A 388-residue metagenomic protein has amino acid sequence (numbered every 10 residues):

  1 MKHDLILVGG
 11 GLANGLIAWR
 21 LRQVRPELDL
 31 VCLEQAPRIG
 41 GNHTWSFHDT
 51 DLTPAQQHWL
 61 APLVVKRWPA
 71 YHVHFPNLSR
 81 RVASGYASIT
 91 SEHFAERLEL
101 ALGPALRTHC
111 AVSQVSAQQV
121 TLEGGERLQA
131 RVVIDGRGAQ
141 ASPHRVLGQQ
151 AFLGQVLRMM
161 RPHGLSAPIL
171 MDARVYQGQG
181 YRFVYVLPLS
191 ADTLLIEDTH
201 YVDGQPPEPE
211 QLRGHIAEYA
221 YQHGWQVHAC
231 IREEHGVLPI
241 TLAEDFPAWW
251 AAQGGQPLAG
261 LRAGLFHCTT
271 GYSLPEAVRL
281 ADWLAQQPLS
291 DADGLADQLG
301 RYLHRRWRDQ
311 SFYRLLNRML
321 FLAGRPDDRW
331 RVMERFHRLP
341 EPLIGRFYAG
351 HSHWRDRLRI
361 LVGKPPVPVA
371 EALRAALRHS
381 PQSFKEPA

Functional and structural regions predicted by a protein language model:
D4-I6, V132: Structural motif
I6-G10, R20-T44: Glycine-rich FAD pyrophosphate-binding loop
G10, R137-G138, G260-R262: Glycine-rich, N-terminal phosphate-binding loop of Rossmann-like dinucleotide-binding domains
N14-G15: N-terminal Rossmann-fold NAD(P) dinucleotide-binding loop
D51-A117: A conserved beta-strand/loop capping segment in the N-terminal third of enzymes that catalyze redox or closely related
A105-A229, E244-F246: Predominantly flavin-linked oxidoreductase catalytic cores and closely associated redox partners
Y176, V202-L284: FAD/FMN-dependent oxidoreductases across multiple families
A285-A388: C-terminal helical "tail/cap" subdomain of flavin- and related membrane-associated enzymes
